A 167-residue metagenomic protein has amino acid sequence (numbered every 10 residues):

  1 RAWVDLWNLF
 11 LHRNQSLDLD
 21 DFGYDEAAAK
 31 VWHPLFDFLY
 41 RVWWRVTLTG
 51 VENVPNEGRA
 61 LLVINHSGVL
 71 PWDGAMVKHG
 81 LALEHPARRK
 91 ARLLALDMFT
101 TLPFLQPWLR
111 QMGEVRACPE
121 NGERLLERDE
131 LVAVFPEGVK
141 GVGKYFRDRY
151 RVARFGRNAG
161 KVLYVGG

Functional and structural regions predicted by a protein language model:
R1-G80, H85-E120: Membrane-anchoring hydrophobic helices of lipid-metabolizing enzymes
E57, E127-R128: Alpha-helix C-terminal capping/helix-to-coil transition sites in glycosyltransferase folds
L83-H85, R128, G167: Alpha-helix C-terminal capping segments
N121-L126: Short amphipathic alpha-helices and their capping/turn segments at secondary-structure boundaries
L131-G167: Membrane-associated lipid acylation/remodeling enzymes share a hydrophobic transmembrane-juxtamembrane segment
